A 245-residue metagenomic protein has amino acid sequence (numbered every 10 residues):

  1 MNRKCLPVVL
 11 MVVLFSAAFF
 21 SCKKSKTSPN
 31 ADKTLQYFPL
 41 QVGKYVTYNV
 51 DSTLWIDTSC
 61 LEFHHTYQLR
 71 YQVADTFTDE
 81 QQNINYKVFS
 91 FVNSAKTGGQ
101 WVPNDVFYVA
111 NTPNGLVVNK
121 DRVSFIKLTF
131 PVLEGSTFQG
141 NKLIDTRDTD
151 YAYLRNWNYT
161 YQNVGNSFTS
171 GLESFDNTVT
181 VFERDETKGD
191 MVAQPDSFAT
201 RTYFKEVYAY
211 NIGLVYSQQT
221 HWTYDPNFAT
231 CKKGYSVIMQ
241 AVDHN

Functional and structural regions predicted by a protein language model:
M1-V9: Bacterial N-terminal signal peptides that target proteins for export
A18-S21: C-terminal motif of bacterial Sec signal peptides marking the signal peptidase cleavage site
K23-N245: Conserved functional acidic sites
